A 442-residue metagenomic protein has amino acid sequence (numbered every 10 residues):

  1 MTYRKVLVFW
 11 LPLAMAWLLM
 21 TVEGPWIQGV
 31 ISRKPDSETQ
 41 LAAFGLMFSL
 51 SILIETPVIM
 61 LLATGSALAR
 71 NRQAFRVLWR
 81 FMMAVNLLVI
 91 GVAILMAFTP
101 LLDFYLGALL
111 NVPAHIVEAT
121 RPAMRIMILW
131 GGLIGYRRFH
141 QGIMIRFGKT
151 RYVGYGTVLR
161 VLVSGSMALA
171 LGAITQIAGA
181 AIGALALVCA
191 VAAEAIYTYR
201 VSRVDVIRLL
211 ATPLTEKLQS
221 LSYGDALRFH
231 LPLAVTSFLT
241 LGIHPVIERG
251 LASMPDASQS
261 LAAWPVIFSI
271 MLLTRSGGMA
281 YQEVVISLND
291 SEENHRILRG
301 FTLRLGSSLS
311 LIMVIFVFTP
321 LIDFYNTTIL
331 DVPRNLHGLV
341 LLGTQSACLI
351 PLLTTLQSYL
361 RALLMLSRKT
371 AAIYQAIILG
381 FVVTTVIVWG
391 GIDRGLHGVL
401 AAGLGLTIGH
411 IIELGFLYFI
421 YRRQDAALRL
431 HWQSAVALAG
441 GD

Functional and structural regions predicted by a protein language model:
M1-L11, I116-E118, A180-V188, I196-L241 (+1 more regions): Interhelical loop/hinge segments that connect adjacent transmembrane helices in multipass membrane
T2-V22, M124-I128, R151-V158, Y197-R200 (+5 more regions): Hydrophobic faces of transmembrane alpha-helices in multi-pass small-molecule transporters and flippases across diverse
L11-A63, L231-S287, M313, A347-T354: Transmembrane helix-bundle signature of multi-pass secondary active exporters and lipid flippases
A43-I94, R137-I145, A263-F316, S358-M365 (+1 more regions): Small-residue-rich hydrophobic transmembrane alpha-helices
W79, I143-A170, A181, Y281 (+4 more regions): Alpha-helical transmembrane segments of multi-pass membrane transporters/permeases
G91-R121, L311-N335, L341: Short membrane-interface helical motifs at transmembrane helix boundaries in multi-pass membrane transporters
A114-R137, P333-L360: Alpha-helical transmembrane segments of multi-pass membrane proteins
A123-R125, Y155-A170, I174-R208, G398-R423: Hydrophobic alpha-helical transmembrane segments
